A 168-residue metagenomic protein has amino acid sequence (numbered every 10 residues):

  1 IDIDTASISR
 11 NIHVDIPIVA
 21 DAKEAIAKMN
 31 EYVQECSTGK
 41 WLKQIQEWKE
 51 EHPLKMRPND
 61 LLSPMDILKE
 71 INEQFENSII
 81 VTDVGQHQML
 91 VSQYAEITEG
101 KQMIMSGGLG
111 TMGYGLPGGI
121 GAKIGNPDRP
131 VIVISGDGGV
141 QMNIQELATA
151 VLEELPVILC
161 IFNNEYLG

Functional and structural regions predicted by a protein language model:
I1-S7: Phosphate/diphosphate-binding loops
D2, V81, I134-S135: Generic enzyme active-site microenvironment
T5, A22, I45-E47: Short connector loops at secondary-structure junctions
I8-N11, P17-V19, K23-M29, L90-G168: Thiamine diphosphate
E35-W48: Flexible, glycine/charged-enriched surface loops at secondary-structure junctions
Q46-A122, D128: Active-site diphosphate/adenylate-binding microenvironment
